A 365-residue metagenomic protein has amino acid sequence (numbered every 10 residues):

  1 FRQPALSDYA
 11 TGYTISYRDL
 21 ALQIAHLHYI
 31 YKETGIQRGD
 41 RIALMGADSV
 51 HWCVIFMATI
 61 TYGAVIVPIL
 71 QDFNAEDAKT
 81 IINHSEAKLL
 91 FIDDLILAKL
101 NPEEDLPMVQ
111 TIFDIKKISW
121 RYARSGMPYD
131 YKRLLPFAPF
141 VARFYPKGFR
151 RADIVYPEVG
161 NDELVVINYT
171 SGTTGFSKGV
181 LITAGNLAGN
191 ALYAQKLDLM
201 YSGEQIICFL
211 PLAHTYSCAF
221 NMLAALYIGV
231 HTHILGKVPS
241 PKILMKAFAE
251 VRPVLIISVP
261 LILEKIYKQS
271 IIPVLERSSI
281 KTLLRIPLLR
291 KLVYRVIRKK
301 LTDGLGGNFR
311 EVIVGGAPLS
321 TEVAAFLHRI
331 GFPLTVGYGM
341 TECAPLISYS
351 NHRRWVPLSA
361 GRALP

Functional and structural regions predicted by a protein language model:
A5-S49, C53-M57, N74-K79, I182-G185: Conserved AMP-binding/adenylate-forming core of the ANL superfamily
T14-R18, V165-A191: Conserved AMP-binding A3 loop
K32, V50-I69, A78-K79, A194-Q195 (+3 more regions): Hydrophobic alpha-helical segments in the ANL/AMP-binding
T34, T61-F140: Structural core segment of the AMP-binding/adenylate-forming
A43-M45, W52, F56, I60-F91 (+3 more regions): Short beta-strand->loop structural element characteristic of the AMP-binding/adenylate-forming
D114, L135-Y169, F176, L199-Q205: Conserved pre-ATP/AMP-binding loop-to-beta segment of ANL
A188-Q205, L212-K300, N308, P333: Conserved AMP-binding/adenylation subdomain of ANL enzymes
H233-L235, N308, V312, L319-P365: Conserved ATP-binding loop and adjacent catalytic segment of the adenylate-forming AMP-binding
